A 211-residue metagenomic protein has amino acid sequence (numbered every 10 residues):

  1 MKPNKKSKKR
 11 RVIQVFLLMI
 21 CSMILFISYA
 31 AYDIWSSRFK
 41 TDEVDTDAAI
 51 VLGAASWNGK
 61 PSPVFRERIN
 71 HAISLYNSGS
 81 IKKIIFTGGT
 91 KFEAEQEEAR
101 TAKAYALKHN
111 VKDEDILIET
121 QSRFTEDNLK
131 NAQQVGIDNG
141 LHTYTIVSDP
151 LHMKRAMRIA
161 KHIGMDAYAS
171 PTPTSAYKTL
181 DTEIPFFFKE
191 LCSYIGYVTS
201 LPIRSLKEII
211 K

Functional and structural regions predicted by a protein language model:
N4-S7, K112, P202-I203: Serine/threonine-rich low-complexity intrinsically disordered regions
N4-T41: N-terminal type II signal-anchor transmembrane helix that functions as the membrane-insertion/stop-transfer segment
L18-C21, L75, G196: Enrichment for repetitive, rod-forming helical segments
A30-F187: A structural signal for short, hydrophobic/glycine-enriched beta-strand patches
L180-L206: A transmembrane-helix-recognition feature enriched in membrane-embedded lipid enzymes and envelope glyco-/phospholipid
